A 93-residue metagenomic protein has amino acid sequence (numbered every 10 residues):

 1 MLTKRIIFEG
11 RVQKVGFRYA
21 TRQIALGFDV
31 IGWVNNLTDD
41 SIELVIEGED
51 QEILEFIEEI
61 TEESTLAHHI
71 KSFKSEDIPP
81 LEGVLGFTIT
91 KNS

Functional and structural regions predicted by a protein language model:
M1-S93: Intrinsically disordered, low-complexity, mixed-charge
